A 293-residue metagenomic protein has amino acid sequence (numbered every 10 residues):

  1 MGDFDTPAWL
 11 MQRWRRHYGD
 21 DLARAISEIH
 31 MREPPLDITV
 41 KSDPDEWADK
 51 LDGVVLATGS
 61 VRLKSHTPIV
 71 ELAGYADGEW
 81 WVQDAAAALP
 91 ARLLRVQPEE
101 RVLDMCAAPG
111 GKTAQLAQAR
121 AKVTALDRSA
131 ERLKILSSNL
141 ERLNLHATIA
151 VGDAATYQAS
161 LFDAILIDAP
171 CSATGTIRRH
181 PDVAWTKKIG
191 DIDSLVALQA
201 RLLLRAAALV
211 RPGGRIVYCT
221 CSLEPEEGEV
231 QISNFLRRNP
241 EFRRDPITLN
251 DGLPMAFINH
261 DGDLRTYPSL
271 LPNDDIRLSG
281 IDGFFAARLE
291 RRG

Functional and structural regions predicted by a protein language model:
M1-G293: S-adenosylmethionine
